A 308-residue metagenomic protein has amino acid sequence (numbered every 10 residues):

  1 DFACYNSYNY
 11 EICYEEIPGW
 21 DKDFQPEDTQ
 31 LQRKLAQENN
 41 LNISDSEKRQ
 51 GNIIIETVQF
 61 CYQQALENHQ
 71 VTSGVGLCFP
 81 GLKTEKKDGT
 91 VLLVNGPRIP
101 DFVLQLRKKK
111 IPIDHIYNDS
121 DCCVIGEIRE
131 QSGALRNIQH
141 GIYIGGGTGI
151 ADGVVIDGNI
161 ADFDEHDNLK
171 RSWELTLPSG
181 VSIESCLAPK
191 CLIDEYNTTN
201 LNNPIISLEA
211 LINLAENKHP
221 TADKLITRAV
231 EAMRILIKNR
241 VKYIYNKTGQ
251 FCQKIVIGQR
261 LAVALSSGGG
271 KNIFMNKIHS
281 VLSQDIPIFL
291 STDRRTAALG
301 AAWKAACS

Functional and structural regions predicted by a protein language model:
D1, T72-G76, H140-G145, K254-V256: Short glycine-aspartate micro-motif
D1-N42, L104-R107, P112-Y117, G126-K224: Glycine/GP-enriched mid-protein hinge/lid loop-to-helix segment characteristic of carbohydrate kinases
D23-Q59, Q63, E67-H140, A264-P287: Glycine-rich phosphate-binding loop and adjoining helix at the ATP-binding site of ATP-dependent phosphoryl-transfer
E38-V71, I193-V256, A264, P287-R295: Adenine-nucleotide phosphate-binding core of ATP-dependent small-molecule kinases
S120, T148, L261: Active-site metal-binding loops of divalent metal-dependent hydrolases
A151-G153, V263-K271, A298: Short active-site-adjacent structural elements
W303: Internal alpha/beta domain cores that form substrate/cofactor-binding pockets in large enzymes and binding proteins
C307-S308: Acidic, glycine/GT-rich loop-and beta-edge segments that sit at the periphery of enzyme/chaperone cores
